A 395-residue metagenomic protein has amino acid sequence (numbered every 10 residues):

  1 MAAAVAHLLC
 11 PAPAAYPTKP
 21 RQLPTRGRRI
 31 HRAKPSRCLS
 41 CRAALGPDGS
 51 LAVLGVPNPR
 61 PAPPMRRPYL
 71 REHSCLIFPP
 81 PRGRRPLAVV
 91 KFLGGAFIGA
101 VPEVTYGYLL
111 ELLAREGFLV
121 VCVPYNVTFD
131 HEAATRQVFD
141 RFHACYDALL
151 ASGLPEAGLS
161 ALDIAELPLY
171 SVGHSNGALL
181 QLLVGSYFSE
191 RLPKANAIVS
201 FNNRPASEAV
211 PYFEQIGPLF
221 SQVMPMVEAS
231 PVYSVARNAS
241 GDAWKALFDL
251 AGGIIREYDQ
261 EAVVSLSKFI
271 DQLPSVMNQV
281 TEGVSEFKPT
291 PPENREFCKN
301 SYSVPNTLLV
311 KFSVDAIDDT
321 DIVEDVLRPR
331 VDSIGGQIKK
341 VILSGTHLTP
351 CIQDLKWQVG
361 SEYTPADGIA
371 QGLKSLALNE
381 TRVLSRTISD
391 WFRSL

Functional and structural regions predicted by a protein language model:
M1-P47: N-terminal chloroplast transit peptides
I30-R84: N-terminal cap/lid segment of alpha/beta-hydrolase-fold proteins
R66-T128: Short, surface-exposed "cap/lid" segments of acyl-processing enzymes
V101-P102, D130-V138, E380, L384: Phosphate/oxyanion-binding active-site loops and adjacent basic polyanion-contact surfaces
R115, F129-L167: Alpha/beta-hydrolase active-site loop
A134, S207-Y212, T320-I322: Short aromatic-enriched loop/helix-cap "lid" or pocket-rim segments at secondary-structure transitions that line
G158-A239, A246-F248, I254-I255, D259 (+3 more regions): Primarily recognizes the serine-hydrolase "nucleophile elbow" in alpha/beta-hydrolase and SGNH/GDSL folds
V223, Y233, R237, G241-L395: C-terminal catalytic-base region of ester-bond hydrolases, centering on the histidine of the charge-relay
